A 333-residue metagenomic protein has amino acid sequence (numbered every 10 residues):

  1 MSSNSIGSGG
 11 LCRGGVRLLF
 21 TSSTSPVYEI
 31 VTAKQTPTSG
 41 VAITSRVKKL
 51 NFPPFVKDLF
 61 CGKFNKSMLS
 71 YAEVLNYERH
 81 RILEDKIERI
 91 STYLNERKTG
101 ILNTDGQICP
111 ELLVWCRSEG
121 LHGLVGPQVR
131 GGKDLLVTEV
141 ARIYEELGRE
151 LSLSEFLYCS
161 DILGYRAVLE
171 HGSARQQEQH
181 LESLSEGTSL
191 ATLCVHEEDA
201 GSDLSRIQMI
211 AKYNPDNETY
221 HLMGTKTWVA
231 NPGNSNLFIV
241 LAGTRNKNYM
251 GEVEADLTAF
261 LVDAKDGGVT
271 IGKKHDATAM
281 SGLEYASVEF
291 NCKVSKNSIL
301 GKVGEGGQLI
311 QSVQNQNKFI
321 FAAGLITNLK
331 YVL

Functional and structural regions predicted by a protein language model:
S2-C159, R166, E170-L190: Amphipathic, small/basic residue-rich leader segments at the start of a protein or domain
K86, A322-L325, L329: Amphipathic alpha-helix face/heptad-repeat signature
L135, D203-S205, N231-N236, G251-D256 (+2 more regions): Short glycine/proline-enriched turns and hinge-like loops at secondary-structure junctions
I143, L147-G148, L241-G243, V262-G267 (+1 more regions): Short Ser/Thr-interspersed hydrophobic loop/turn segments at strand-loop and sheet-helix junctions that line or gate
R149, T227-G233, K318-I320: Glycine-rich phosphate/pyrophosphate-binding beta-alpha loops
M209-K212: A structural signal for short hydrophobic beta-strand segments in well-ordered beta-sheet cores
T219, M223-T270: A short core secondary-structure module
T270-G272, E284-K318, V332-L333: A glycine-rich, basic-preceded beta-loop-alpha segment at the flavin cofactor/substrate interface of flavin-utilizing
